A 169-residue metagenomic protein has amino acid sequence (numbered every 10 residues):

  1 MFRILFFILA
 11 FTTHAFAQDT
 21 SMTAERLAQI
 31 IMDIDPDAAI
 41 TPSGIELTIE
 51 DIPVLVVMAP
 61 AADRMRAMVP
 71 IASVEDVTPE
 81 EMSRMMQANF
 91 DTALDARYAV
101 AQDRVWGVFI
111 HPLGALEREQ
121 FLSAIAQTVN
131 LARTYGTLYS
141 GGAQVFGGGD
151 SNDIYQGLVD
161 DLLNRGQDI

Functional and structural regions predicted by a protein language model:
I4-T13: Sec-dependent N-terminal signal peptides
Q18-M65, I71-E75, P79-E80, A88 (+2 more regions): N-terminal secretory signal peptides
I31-A38, N89, A132-Y139, A143: Sec/Tat-exported extracytoplasmic proteins
I40-E46, D95-D103, T137-Y155: Short glycine-rich, low-complexity/disordered patches
M68-I110: Short, internal acidic amphipathic alpha-helical interface segments that mediate docking to partner proteins
A96-T137: A short, solvent-exposed beta-edge/loop patch
A124-I169: C-terminal partner/receptor-binding element of secreted or periplasmic proteins
